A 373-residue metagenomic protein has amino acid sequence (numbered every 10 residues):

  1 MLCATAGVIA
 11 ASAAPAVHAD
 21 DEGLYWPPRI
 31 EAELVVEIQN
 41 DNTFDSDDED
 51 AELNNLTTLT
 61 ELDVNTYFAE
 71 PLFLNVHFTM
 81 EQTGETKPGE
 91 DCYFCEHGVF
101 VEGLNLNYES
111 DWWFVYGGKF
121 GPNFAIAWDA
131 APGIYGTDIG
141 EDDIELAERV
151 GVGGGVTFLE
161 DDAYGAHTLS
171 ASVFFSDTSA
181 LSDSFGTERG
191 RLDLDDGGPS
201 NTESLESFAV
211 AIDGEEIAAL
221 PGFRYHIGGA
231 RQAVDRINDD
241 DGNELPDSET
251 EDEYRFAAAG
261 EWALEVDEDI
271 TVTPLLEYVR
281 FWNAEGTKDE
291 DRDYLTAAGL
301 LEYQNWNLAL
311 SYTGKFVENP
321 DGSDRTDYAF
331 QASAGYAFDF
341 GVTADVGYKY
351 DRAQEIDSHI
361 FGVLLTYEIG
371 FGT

Functional and structural regions predicted by a protein language model:
D21, Y25-R29, A166-T168, E203-A329: Detector for outer-membrane/organellar transmembrane beta-barrel domains, recognizing the amphipathic beta-strand
E22-F44: Transmembrane beta-strand segments of Gram-negative outer membrane beta-barrel proteins
E37-D47, T79-G89, F124-I126, A131 (+9 more regions): Sequence/structural signature of outer-membrane beta-barrel proteins
E52-T60, H97-E102, E109, L146-V152 (+5 more regions): Residues that define the transmembrane beta-barrel architecture of outer-membrane proteins
L56-T178: Outer membrane beta-barrel
T60-T66, L104-S110, V152-V156, F208-E216 (+4 more regions): Residues on the lipid-exposed face of transmembrane beta-strands in outer-membrane beta-barrel proteins
E70-V76, W112-Y116, E160-L169, A218-Y225 (+4 more regions): Repeated loop/turn-to-beta-strand initiation elements of outer-membrane beta-barrel proteins
D357-T373: Outer-membrane beta-barrel "beta-signal"
